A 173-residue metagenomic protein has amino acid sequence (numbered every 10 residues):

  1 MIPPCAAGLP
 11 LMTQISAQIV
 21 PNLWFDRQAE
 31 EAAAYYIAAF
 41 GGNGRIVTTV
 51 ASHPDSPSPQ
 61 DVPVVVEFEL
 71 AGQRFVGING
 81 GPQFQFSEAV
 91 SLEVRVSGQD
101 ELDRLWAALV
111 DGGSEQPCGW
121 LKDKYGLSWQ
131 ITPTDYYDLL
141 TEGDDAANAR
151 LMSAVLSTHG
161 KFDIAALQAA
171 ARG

Functional and structural regions predicted by a protein language model:
I2-S16, R45-T48, E69, V76-N79 (+2 more regions): Vicinal oxygen chelate
L11-T13, N22-G72: Core segments of cupin and vicinal oxygen chelate
P21-W24, S91-S97: Short, well-ordered beta-strand elements within core beta-sheets of diverse protein domains
E30-A32, G77, F86: Intrinsically disordered, low-complexity acidic/polar segments
P63, S87-A89: Short, solvent-exposed loop/turn segments at the edges of secondary structure
